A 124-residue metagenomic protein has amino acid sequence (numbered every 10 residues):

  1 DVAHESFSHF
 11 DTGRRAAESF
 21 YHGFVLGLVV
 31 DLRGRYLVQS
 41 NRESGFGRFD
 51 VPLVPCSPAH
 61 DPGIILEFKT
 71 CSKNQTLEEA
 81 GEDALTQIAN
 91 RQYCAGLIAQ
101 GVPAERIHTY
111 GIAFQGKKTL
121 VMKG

Functional and structural regions predicted by a protein language model:
D1-L85, A89-Q92, T119-G124: Extended alpha-helical interface modules used as scaffolds for assembling large macromolecular complexes
A80-E82, Q92-K123: Nucleic-acid nuclease catalytic cores
